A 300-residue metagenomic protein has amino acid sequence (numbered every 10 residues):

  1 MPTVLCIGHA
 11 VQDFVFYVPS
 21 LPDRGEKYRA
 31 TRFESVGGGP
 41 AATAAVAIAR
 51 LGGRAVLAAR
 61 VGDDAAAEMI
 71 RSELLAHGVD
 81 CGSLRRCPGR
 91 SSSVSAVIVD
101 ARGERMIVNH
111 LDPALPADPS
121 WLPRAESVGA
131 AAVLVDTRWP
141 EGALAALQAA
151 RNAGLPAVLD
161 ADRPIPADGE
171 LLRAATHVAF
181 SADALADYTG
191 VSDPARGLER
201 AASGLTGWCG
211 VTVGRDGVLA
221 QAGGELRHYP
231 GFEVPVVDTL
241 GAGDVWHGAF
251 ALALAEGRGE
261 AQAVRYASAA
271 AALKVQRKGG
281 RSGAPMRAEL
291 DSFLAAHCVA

Functional and structural regions predicted by a protein language model:
M1, L5, D193-A300: Conserved phosphate-binding/catalytic region of the ribokinase-like
M1-R60, A65-M69, A76: Glycine-rich phosphate/adenosyl-contacting loop at the front of the ribokinase-like
A49-R50, R151, A255: Gly/Ala-rich phosphate-binding loop of Rossmann-like dinucleotide-binding domains, activating on the conserved
R60, R86-C87, V97-A132, T137: Conserved phosphate-binding/catalytic loop of the ribokinase/pfkB sugar-kinase fold
A65-H77, V97-I98, G103, L171: Active-site-proximal loop->helix
E73-G89: A glycine-rich helix N-cap at a beta->alpha junction
L144, Q148-H228, P235: Conserved phosphate/ATP/ADP-binding segment of small-molecule kinases
